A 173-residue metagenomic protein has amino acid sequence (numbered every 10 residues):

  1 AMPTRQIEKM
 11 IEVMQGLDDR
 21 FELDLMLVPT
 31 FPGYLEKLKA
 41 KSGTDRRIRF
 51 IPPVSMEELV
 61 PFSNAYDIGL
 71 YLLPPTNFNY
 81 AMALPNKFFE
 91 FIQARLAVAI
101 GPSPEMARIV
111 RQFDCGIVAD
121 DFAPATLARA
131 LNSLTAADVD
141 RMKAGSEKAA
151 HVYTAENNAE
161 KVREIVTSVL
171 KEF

Functional and structural regions predicted by a protein language model:
M2-G16: A conserved mid-protein helix/loop that constitutes part of the nucleotide-sugar donor-binding site
R5, S55-F62, G69-F89, A99-R108: Nucleotide-sugar-dependent
L27, L35-I68: Nucleotide-activated donor-binding/catalytic signature segment of Leloir-type glycosyltransferases, i.e., the conserved
N64-D67, F88-A97, F113, A119: Conserved donor-binding/catalytic loop of nucleotide-activated donor transferases
A107-L131: Change "using UDP/GDP/dTDP sugars" to "using nucleotide sugars
S133-A136, A155-F173: C-terminal alpha-helical cap of glycosyltransferases
D140-Y153, E164: A short, well-ordered alpha-helix in the C-terminal region of glycosyltransferases
